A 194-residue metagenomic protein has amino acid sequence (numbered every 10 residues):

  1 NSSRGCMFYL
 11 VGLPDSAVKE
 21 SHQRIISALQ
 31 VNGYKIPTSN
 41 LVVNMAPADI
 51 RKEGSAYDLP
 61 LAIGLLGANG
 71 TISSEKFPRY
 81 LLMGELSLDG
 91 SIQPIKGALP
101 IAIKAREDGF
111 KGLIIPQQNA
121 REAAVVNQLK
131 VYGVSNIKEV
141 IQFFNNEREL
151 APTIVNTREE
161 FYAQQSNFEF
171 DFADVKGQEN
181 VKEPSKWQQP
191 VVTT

Functional and structural regions predicted by a protein language model:
N1-T194: Peripheral, non-AAA+ core regions of ATP-driven protein-machinery
